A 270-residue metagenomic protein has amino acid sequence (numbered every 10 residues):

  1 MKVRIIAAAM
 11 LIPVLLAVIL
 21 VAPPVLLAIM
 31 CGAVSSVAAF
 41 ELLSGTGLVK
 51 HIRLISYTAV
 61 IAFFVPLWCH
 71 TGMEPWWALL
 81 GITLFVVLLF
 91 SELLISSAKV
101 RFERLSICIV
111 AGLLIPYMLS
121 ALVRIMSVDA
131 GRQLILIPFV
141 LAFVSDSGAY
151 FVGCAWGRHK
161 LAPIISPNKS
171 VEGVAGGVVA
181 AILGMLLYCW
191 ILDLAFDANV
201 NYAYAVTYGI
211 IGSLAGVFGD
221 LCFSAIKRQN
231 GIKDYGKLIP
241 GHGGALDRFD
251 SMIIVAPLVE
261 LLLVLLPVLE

Functional and structural regions predicted by a protein language model:
M1-I210: Membrane-embedded alpha-helical bundles of polytopic integral membrane proteins
A62, P167, L194, G241 (+2 more regions): Juxtamembrane helix-loop transition sites at the ends of transmembrane segments in multi-pass membrane proteins
I211-G216: Transmembrane alpha-helix interface/packing and boundary motifs in multi-pass membrane proteins, characterized by
R228-S251: Interfacial loop-to-transmembrane junctions
V255-A256: C-terminal-most transmembrane helix of multi-pass membrane proteins
L261-E270: Juxtamembrane boundary at the C-terminal end of a transmembrane helix
